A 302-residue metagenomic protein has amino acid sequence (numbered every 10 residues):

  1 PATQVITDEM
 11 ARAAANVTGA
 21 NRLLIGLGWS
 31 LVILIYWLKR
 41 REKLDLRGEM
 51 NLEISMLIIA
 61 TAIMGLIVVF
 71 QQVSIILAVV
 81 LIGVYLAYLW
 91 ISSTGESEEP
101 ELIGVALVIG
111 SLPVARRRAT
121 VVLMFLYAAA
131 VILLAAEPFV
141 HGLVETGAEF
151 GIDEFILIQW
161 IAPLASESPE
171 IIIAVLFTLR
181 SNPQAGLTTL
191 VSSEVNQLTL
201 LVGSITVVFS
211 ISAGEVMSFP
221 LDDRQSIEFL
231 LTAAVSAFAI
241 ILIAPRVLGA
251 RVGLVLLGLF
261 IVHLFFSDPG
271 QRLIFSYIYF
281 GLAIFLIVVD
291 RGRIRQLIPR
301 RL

Functional and structural regions predicted by a protein language model:
P1-L302: Hydrophobic alpha-helical segments, chiefly the membrane-spanning helices and signal/signal-anchor peptides
